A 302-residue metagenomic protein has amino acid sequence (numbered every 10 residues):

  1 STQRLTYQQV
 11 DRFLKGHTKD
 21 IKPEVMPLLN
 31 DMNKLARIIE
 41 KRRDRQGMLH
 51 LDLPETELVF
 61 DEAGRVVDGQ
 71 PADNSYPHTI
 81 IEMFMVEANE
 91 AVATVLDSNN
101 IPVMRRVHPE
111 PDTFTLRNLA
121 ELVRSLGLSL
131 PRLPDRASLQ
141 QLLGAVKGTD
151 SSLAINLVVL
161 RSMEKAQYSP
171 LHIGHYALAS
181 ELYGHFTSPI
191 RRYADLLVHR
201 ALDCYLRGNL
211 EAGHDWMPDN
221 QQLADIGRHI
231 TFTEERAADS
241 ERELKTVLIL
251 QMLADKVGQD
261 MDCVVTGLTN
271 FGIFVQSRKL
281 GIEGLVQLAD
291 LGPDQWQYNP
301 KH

Functional and structural regions predicted by a protein language model:
S1-H302: Conserved, carboxylate-rich catalytic/transport cores that coordinate ions
